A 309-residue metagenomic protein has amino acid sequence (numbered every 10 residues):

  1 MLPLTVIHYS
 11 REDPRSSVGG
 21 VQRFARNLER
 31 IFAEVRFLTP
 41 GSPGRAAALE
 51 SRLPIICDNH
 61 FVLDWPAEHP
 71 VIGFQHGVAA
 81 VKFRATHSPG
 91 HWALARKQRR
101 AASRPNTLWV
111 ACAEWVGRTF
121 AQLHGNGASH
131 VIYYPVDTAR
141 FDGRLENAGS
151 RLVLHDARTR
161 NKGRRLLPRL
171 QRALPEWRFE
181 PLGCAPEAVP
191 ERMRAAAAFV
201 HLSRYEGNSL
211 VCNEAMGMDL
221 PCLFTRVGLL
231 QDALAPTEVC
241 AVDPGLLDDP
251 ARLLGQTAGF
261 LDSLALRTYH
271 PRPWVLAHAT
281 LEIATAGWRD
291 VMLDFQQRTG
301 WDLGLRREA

Functional and structural regions predicted by a protein language model:
R23, G245-G255, G259-E308: A charged, aromatic-enriched C-terminal amphipathic alpha-helix characteristic of glycosyltransferases across folds
P54-I56, W65-T86, V110: Active-site proximal beta-strand in glycosyltransferases
G90-W109, R118: Membrane-proximal helix-turn-helix segments that form the acceptor-binding/catalytic region of lipid-linked
W115, P135: Carbohydrate-associated surface elements
L145-K162, P168-R172: Conserved donor-binding/catalytic core segment of Leloir-type glycosyltransferases
E191-A196: Short alpha-helical donor nucleotide-sugar binding micro-motif in glycosyltransferases
R204: Aromatic "clamp/platform" in nucleotide-sugar-dependent glycosyltransferases that forms part of the donor/acceptor
P221-F224, Q231: Short hydrophobic beta-strand element within catalytic cores of glycosyltransferases and related nucleotide-activated
